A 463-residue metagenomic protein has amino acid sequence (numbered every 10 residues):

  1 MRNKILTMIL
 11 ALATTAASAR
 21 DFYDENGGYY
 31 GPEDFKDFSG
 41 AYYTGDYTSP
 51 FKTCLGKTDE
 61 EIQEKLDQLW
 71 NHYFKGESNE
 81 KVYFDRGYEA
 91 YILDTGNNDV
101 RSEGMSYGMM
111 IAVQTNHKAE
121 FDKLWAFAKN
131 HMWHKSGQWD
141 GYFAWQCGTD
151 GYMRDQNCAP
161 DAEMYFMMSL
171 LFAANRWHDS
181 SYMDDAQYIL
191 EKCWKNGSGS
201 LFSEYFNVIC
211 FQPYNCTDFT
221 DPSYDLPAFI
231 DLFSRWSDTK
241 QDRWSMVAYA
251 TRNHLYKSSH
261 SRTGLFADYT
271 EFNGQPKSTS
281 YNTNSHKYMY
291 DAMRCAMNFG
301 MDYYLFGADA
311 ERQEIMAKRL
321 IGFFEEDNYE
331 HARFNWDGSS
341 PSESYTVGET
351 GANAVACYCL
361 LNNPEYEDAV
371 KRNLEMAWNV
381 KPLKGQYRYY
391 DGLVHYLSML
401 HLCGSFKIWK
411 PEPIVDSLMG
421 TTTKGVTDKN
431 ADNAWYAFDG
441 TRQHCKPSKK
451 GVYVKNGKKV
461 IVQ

Functional and structural regions predicted by a protein language model:
M1-I5, Q463: Positively charged n-region of N-terminal signal peptides that target proteins for export
I9-S18: Hydrophobic h-region of N-terminal signal peptides that target proteins for export in Gram-negative bacteria
Y30-Q68, N98-S102, G137-A144, D155-D161 (+3 more regions): Extended ligand-binding clefts on enzyme/binding-domain cores
L55-G104, A112-D155: Internal amphipathic alpha-helical repeat/solenoid segments
G108, E120-F121, Y182-A186, R312-Q313 (+2 more regions): Solenoid-repeat scaffolds in large eukaryotic assemblies
M109-N116, Y165-N175, A228-R235, M297-Y304 (+2 more regions): Short glycine/serine- and small hydrophobic-enriched flexible loop segments
E330, F334, G338-D416: C-terminal functional modules
S417-Q463: C-terminal outer-membrane/trafficking sorting elements
